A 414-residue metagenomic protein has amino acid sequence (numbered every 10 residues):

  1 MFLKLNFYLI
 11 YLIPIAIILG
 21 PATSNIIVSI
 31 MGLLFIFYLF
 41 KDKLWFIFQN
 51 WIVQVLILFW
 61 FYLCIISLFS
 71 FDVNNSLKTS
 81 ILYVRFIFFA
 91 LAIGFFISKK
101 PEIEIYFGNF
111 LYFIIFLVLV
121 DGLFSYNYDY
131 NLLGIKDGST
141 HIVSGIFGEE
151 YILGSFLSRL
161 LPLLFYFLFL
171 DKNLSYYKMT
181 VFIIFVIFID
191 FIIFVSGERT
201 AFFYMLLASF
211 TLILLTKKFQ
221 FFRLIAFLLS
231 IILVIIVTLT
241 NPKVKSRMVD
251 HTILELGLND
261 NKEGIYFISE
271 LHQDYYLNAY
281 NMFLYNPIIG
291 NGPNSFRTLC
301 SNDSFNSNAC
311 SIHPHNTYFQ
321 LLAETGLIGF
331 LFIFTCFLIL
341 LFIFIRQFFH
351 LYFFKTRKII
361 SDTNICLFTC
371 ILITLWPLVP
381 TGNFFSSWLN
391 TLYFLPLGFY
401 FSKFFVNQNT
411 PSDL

Functional and structural regions predicted by a protein language model:
M1-K78, F95-I105, N109-Y112, F167-T180 (+3 more regions): Transmembrane signal-anchor hairpin modules in multi-pass inner-membrane enzymes, especially those that act on
L9, L19-K41, S80-A92, L153-L164 (+3 more regions): Membrane-embedded alpha-helical segments of multi-pass membrane proteins, especially the transmembrane helices
I13-P14, C64, F88, I105-G138 (+5 more regions): Alpha-helical transmembrane segments of multi-pass inner-membrane proteins
I30-I36, S209-F210, L367-L414: Transmembrane alpha-helices of multi-pass inner-membrane enzymes
N74-K78, F147-E150, F194-Y204, S311-N316 (+1 more regions): Membrane-interface catalytic loops of GT-C/OST-like multi-pass glycosylation enzymes that act
V195-S196, T216-E263, L277-Y285, P293: A membrane-periplasm/extracellular boundary helix in multi-pass inner-membrane enzymes that assemble envelope glycans
D260-T325: Long extracytoplasmic/lumenal interhelical loops at the membrane interface of multi-pass membrane proteins
E324-R346: Selective detector of the "anchor" transmembrane alpha-helix that sits immediately C-terminal
